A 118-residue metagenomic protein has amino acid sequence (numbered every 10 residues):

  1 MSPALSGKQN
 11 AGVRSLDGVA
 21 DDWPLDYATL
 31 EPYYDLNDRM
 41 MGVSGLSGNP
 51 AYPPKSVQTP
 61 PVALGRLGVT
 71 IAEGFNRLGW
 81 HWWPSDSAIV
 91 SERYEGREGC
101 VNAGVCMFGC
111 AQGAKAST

Functional and structural regions predicted by a protein language model:
A4, N10-T118: Conserved redox-cofactor binding core of oxidoreductases
